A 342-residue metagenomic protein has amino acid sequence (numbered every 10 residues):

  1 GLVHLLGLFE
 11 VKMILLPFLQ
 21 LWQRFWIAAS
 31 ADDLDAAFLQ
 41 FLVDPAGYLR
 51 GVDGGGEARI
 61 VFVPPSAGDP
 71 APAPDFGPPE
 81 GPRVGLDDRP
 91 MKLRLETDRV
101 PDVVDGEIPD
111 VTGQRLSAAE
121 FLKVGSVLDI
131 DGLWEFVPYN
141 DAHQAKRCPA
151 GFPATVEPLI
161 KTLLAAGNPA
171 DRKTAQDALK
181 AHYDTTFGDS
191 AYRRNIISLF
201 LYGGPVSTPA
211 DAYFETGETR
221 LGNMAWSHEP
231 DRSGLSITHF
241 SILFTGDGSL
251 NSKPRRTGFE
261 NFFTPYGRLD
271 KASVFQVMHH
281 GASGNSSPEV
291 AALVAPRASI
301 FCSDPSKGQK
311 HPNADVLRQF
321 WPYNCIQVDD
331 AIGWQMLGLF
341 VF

Functional and structural regions predicted by a protein language model:
G1, L15-L19, V63, I242-N251 (+3 more regions): Active-site neighborhood of phospho(di)ester-bond hydrolases with catalytic His/Asp-centered motifs
G1, V63-K271, A282, L339-V341: Core dinuclear metal-dependent hydrolase active-site scaffold
L2-L5, G258-F262, S286-L293, N313-Q319: A short acidic, amphipathic alpha-helical/loop segment
H4-F9, F18, R24: Extended amphipathic alpha-helical scaffold segments
L6-E10, Y266-K271, V290-P296, F320: Short, conserved loop/helix-junction motifs that constitute active-site signature segments in enzyme catalytic cores
L21-I130, A295-F342: Binuclear metal-ion centers of metallo-dependent hydrolases, dominated by the metallo-beta-lactamase
F25, S252-P254, S286, K310-H311: Short helix/loop capping segments that flank catalytic or ligand/cofactor-binding pockets
A36-Q40, T257, G281: Conserved phosphate-coordination/catalytic loops
